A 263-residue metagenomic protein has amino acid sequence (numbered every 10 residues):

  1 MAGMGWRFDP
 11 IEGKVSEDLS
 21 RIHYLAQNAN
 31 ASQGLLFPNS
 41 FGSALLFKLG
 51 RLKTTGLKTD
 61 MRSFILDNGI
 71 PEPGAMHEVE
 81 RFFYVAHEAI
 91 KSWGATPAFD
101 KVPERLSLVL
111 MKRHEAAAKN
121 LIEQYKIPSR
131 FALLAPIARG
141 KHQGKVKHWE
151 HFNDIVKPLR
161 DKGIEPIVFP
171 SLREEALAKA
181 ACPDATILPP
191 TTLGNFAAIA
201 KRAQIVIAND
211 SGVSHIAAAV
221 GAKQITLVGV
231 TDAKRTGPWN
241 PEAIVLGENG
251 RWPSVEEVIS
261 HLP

Functional and structural regions predicted by a protein language model:
M1-P263: Catalytic machinery of carbohydrate-active enzymes, primarily nucleotide-sugar-dependent glycosyltransferases
